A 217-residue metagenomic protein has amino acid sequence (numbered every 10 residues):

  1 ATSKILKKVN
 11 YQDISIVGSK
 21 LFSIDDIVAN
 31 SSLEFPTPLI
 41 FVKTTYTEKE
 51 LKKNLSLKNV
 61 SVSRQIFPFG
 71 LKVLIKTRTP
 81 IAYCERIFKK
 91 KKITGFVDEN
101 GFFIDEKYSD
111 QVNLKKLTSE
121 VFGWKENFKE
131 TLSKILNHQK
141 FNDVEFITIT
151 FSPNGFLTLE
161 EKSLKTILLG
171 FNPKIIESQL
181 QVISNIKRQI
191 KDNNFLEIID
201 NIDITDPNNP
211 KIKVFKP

Functional and structural regions predicted by a protein language model:
A1-D13, D25, A29-P38, T45-K49 (+2 more regions): Charged, solvent-exposed interaction patches on well-folded alpha/beta domains that mediate macromolecular contacts
L21-F22: Short helix-loop capping/hinge motifs at secondary-structure junctions, enriched in acidic/polar residues
